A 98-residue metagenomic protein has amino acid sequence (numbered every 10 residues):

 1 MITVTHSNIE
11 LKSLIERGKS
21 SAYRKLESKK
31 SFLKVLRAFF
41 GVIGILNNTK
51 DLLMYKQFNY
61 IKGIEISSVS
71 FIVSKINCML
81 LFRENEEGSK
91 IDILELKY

Functional and structural regions predicted by a protein language model:
M1-F39: Arg/Lys-rich, positively charged N-terminal/basic patches that mediate binding to nucleic acids
V4, L36, D51-M54, V73-K75: Generic structural signal for well-ordered secondary structure
Y23, N48, Y55, D92-L94: Short linear functional motifs in flexible/disordered or boundary regions
S31-L53: Generic amphipathic, hydrophobic interface segment in small proteins and small subunits
I45-S70: A short, surface-exposed loop/turn module that caps and links secondary-structure elements
K62-Y98: Enriched for short, Lys/Arg-rich terminal
